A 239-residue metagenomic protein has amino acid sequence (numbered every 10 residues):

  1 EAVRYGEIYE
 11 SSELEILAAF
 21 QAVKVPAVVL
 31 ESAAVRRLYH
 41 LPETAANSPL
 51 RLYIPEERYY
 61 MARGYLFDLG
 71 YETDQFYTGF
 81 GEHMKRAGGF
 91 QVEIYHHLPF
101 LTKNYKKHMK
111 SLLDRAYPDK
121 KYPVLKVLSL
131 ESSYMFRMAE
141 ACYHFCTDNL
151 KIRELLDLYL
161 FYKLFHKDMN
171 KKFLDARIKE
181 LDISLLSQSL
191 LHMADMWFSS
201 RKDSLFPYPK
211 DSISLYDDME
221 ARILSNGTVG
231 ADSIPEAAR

Functional and structural regions predicted by a protein language model:
E1-S48, I54-R239: Conserved NTP-donor binding/palm subdomain of two-metal-ion nucleotidyltransferases/polymerases, i.e., the charged
